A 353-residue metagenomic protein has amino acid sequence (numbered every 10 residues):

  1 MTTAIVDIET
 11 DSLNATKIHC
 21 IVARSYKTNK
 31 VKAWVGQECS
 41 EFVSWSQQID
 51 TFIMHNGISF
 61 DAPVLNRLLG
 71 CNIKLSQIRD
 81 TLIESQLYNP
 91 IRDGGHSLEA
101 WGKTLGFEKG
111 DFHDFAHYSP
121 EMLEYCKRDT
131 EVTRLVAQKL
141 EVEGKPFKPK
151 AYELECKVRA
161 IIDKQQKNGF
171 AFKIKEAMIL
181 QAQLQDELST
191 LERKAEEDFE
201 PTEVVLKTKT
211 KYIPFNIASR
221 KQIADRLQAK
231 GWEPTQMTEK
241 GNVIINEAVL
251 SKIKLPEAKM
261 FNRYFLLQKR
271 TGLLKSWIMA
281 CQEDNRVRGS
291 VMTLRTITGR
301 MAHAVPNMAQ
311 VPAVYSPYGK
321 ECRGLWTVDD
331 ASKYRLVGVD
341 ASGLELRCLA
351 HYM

Functional and structural regions predicted by a protein language model:
M1-E9, N14, V22, K103-T104 (+5 more regions): Conserved "right-hand" nucleotidyltransferase catalytic core of DNA-directed polymerases
N14-H19, A23-G36, V43, D50-G144 (+1 more regions): Active-site-proximal helix-loop-helix substrate-binding element of RNase H-like nuclease domains
K27, E321-C322, V339: Non-catalytic protein-protein interaction segments used by genome-maintenance enzymes to assemble and couple activities
A33, R347-L349: Cytochrome P450 core scaffold surrounding the K-helix E-X-X-R motif and the conserved "meander" helix-loop region
Q37-F42, K320-R323: A generic local structural motif
S44-I49, D329-A331: Flexible, charged surface loops at secondary-structure boundaries
H55, G338-V339: Active-site-adjacent beta-strand anchor residues
Y352: Detector for conserved single-position "signature" residues within domains
